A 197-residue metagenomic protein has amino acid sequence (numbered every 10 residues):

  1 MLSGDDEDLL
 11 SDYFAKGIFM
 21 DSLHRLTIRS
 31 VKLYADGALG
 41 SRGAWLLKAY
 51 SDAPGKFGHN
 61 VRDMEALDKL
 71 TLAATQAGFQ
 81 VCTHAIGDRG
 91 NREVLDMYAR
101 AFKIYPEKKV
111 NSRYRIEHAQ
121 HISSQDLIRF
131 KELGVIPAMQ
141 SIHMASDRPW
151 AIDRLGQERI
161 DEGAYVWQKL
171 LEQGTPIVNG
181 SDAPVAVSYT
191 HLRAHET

Functional and structural regions predicted by a protein language model:
M1-R92, D96, R129-I136, I142 (+1 more regions): Metal-coordinating catalytic core of metallo-dependent amide/deamination hydrolases
D21, A101-V110: Short helix-capping segments at alpha-helix termini
C82, R115-E117, A138, V178: Structural detector of well-ordered beta-strand residues that form the stable sheet scaffold of enzyme domains
G87-R92, H121-S124, M144-D147, V185-S188: Active-site environment of divalent metal-dependent phosphoester hydrolases
N111-Y114, D147-R159: Short beta-alpha connecting loops at secondary-structure transitions that line or flank enzyme active sites
W167-T175: Catalytic-core region of carbohydrate-active enzymes that cleave or remodel glycosidic bonds
D182: Active-site glycine-centered loops adjacent to acidic/histidine catalytic or metal-binding residues that shape
T190-H191, H195-T197: Conserved small/polar residues in nucleotide/adenosyl-binding loops
